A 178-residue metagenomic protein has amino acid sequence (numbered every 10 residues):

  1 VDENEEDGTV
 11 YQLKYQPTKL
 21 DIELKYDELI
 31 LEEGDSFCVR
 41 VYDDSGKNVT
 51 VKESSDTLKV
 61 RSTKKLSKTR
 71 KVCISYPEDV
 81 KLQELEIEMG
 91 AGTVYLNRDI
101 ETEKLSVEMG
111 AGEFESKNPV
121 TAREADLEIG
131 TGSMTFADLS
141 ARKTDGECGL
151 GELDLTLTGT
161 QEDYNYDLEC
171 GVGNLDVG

Functional and structural regions predicted by a protein language model:
D2-K65, K71-E88, V94-K104, D176-G178: Short linear S-[DN]-x-LW-Φ motif typified by the pepsin-like aspartic protease active-site region
K25, K52-S54, G90, G110 (+3 more regions): Structural motif
T57-K59, T63-L66, L105, F114-G178: Short, surface-exposed interaction patches in beta-rich subdomains that mediate adhesion/assembly near membranes
